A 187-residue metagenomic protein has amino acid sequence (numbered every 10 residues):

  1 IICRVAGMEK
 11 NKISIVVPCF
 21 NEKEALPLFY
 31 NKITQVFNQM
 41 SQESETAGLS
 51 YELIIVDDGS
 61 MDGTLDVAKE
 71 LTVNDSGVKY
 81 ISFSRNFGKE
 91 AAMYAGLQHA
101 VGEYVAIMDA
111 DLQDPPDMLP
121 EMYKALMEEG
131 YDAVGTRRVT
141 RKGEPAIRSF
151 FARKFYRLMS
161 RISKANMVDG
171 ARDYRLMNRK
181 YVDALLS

Functional and structural regions predicted by a protein language model:
I1-G7: Short, Lys/Arg-enriched N-terminal segments with co-localized hydrophobic residues within the first ~10-30 amino acids
K12-S14, E52: Cell-envelope/extracellular polymer assembly enzymes that use nucleotide-activated donors
E22-A25, S60, P115: Donor nucleotide-sugar binding loop of glycosyltransferases
E22-S44: Short, well-formed alpha-helical segments that are part of the catalytic scaffolds of diverse glycosyltransferases
S50-I54, L65-H99, R137: Conserved donor nucleotide-binding strand/loop of the catalytic core
I54-L65, L112-Q113: A conserved acidic beta->alpha catalytic loop
F83-R85, K89-H99, Y104, P116-S187: Acceptor/aglycone-binding surface of glycosyltransferases and processive sugar-polymer synthases
